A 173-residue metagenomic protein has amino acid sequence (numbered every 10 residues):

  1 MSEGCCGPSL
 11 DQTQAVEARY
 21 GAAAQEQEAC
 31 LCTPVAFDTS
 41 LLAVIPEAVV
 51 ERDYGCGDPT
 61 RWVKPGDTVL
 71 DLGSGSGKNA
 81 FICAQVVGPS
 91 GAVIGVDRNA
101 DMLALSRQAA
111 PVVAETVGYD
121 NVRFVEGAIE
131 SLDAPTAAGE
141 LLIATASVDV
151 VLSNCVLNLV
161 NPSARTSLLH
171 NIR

Functional and structural regions predicted by a protein language model:
S2-V35: N-terminal auxiliary segments of SAM/dcSAM-dependent transferases
C32-T68, I82, V86: Conserved alpha-helix/loop element of class I SAM-dependent methyltransferases that forms part of the SAM/SAH-binding
T60-V63, Y119, T145, L169: A short, aliphatic-rich alpha-helical micro-motif
K64, G88, N161, R173: Short conserved AdoMet
T68-G139: Class I SAM-dependent methyltransferase SAM/SAH-binding core
D133-V151: A short acidic, Gly/Pro-enriched loop at the edge of an enzyme's catalytic core that lines a small-molecule cofactor
D149-S163: A short SAM/SAH-binding and catalytic strip from SAM-dependent methyltransferases
T166-R173: A short glycine-rich, Lys/Arg-flanked "PGG" loop and its adjoining helix->strand segment in the class I
